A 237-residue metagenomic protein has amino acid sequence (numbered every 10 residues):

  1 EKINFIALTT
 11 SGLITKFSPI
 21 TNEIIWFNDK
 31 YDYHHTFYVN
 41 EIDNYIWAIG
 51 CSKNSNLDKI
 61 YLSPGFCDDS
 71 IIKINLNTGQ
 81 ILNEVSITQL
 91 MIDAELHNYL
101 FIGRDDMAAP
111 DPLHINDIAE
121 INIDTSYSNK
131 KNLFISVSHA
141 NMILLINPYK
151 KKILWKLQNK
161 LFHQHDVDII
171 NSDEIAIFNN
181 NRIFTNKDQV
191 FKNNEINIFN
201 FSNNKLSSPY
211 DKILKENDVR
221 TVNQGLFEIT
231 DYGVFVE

Functional and structural regions predicted by a protein language model:
E1, Y38-I42, S52-S55, D111-N129 (+2 more regions): Structural signature of eukaryotic scaffold interfaces centered on beta-propeller domains
E1-N40: Blade-loop segments of beta-propeller domains
A7-T10, A48-C51, I135-S138, I177-I183 (+1 more regions): Conserved beta-strand positions in repeat-built beta-propeller and related beta-rich domains
I14-S18, S63-G79, V190-N204: Beta-propeller blade signature
D32-H35, C67, H114-D117, H139 (+3 more regions): Beta-rich catalytic cores
I49-C67, G103-R104, I123-K130, I177-N193: Short, conserved, GDST-rich strand-edge loop motifs in beta-rich repeat architectures
I81-L113, K156-N159, P209-R220: Surface-exposed loop and turn segments in beta-propeller and other repeat-based domains that flank or scaffold
Q164-E237: Loop/turn-rich, solvent-exposed surfaces of beta-rich toroidal or solenoidal domains
